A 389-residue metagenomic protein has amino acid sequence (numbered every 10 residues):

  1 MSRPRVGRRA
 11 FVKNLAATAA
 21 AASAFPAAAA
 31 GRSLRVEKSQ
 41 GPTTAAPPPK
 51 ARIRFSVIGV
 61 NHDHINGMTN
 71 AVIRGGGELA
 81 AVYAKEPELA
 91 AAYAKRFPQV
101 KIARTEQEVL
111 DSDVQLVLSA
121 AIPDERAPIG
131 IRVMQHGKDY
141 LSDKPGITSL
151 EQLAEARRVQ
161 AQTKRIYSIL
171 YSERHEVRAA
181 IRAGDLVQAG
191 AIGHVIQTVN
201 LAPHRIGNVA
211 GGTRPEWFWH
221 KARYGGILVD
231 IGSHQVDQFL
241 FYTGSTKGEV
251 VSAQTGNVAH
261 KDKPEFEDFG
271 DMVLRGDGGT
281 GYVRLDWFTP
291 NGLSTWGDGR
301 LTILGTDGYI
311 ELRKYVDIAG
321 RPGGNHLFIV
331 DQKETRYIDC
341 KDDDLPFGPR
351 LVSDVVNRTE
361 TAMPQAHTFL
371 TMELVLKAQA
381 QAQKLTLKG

Functional and structural regions predicted by a protein language model:
M1-A19: N-terminal secretory signal peptides and thylakoid transit peptides that target proteins across membranes
N14-P49, L116-L118, D185, R350-G389: C-terminal helix-rich "cap/oligomerization" subdomain common to oxidoreductases
T18-A19, P26-F97: N-terminal Rossmann-like dinucleotide-binding module
Q40, D237-I318, G348-N357, G389: Contiguous beta-strand/loop segments that form the cofactor/metal-binding neighborhood of enzyme cores
A51, D63, I166, R174-K263: Predominantly a Rossmann-like dinucleotide-binding segment in NAD(P)-dependent oxidoreductases
K101-S112: Short acidic low-complexity segments
V114-L116, I122, A127-H175: Beta-strand-loop-alpha-helix segment that lines the small-molecule cofactor/substrate pocket of alpha/beta enzymes
G297, L301, D307, L312-G389: C-terminal active-site/capping subdomain that shapes the small-molecule cofactor and substrate pocket of enzyme
